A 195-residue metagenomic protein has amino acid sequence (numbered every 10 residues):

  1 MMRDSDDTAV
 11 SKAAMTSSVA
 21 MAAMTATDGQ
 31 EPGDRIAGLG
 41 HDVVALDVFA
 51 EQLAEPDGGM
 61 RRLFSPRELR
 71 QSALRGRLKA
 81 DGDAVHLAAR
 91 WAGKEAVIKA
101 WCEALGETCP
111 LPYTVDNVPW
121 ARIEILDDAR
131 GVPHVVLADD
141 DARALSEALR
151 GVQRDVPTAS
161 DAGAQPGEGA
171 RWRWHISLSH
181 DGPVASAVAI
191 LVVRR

Functional and structural regions predicted by a protein language model:
M2-R195: Core catalytic alpha/beta fold that binds nucleotide/phospho-ligands
